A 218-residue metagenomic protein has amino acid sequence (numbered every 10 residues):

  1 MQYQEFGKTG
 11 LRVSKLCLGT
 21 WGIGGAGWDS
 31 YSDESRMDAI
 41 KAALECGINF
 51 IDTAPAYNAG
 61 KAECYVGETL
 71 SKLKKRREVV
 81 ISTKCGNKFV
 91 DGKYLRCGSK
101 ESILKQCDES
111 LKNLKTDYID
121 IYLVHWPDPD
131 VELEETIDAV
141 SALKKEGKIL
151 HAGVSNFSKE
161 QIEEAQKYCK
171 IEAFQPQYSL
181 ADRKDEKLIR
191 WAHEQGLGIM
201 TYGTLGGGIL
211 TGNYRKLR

Functional and structural regions predicted by a protein language model:
M1-V79: N-terminal binding-site loop/beta-alpha segment at the start of enzyme catalytic domains that lines or forms
F6, L18, R36, A43 (+10 more regions): Conserved, mostly hydrophobic/aromatic
T9-G27, S82-L95, Y118, L123: N-terminal small/glycine-rich loop or linker at the start of catalytic domains across soluble metabolic enzymes
G22-E34, F89-L104, W126-V131: Active-site mouth loops of central-metabolism enzymes
S30-A43, G98-K115, N156-E164: Short, acidic/polar
I40, E63, G67, C107-L111 (+3 more regions): Generic structural signal for well-ordered alpha-helices, preferentially at hydrophobic/aromatic core positions
V90-L123, Q177, A181: Active-site gating/metal-coordination segments in enzymes
P127-R218: Beta/alpha (TIM)-barrel catalytic core signal, keyed to glycine-rich beta->alpha loops juxtaposed to Asp/Glu that bind
